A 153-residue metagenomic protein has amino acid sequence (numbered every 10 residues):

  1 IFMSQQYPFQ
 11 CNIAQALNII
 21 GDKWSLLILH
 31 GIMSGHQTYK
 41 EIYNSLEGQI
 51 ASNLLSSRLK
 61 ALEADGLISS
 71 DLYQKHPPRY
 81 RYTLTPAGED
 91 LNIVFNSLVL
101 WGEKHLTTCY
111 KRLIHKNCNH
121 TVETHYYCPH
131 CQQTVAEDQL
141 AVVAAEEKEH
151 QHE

Functional and structural regions predicted by a protein language model:
F2-L17: Short, Lys/Arg-enriched N-terminal segment that forms or immediately precedes the first helix of a structured domain
I13-L54: N-terminal helix-turn-helix DNA-binding core of bacterial DNA-binding proteins
G21, Q74-N96: Basic, amphipathic "hinge/linker" alpha-helix immediately C-terminal to the N-terminal HTH DNA-binding motif
L26, D65, V94-H105: Alpha-helical linker/hinge and terminal dimerization helices associated with HTH transcriptional regulators
K40, K60, Y80: Residues within the helices of the helix-turn-helix
L46-S70: Canonical helix-turn-helix DNA-binding module
L100-E153: C-terminal regulatory/oligomerization modules of transcriptional regulators
